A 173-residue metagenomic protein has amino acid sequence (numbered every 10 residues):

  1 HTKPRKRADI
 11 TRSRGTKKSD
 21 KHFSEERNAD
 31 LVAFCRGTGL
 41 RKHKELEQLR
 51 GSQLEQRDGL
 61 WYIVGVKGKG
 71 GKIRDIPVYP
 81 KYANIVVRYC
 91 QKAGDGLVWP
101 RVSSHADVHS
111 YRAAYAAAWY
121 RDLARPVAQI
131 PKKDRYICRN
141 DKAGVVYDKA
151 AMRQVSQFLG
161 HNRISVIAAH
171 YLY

Functional and structural regions predicted by a protein language model:
H1-S19, K67: Flexible interdomain linker/hinge and immediately adjacent N-terminus of the catalytic tyrosine-recombinase domain
T11-H43, V146-M152: Basic, Lys/Arg- and aromatic-enriched nucleic-acid-binding interface segment
F34-G59, A168-A169: Short, charged phosphate-coordinating catalytic segments
E45-L46, H109-A124, R139, A143 (+1 more regions): Short, basic/aromatic-rich helical patch in the C-terminal catalytic core of site-specific tyrosine
Q48-N84: Conserved tyrosine-mediated DNA breakage-rejoining catalytic core shared by Y-recombinases
E55-Q56, R125-H170: Short, polar N-cap/turn motifs at the start of nucleic acid-interacting alpha helices
K72-V127, K149: Active-site/catalytic core of tyrosine-dependent DNA strand-transfer enzymes
C90-A93, A169-Y173: C-terminal/domain-terminus segments
